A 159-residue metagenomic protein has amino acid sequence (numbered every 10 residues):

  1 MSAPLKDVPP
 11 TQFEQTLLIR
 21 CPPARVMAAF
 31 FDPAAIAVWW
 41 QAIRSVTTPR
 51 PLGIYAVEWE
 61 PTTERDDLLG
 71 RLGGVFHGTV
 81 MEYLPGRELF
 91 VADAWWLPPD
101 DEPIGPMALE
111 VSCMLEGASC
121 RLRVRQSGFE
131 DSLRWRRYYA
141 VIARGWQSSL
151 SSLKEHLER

Functional and structural regions predicted by a protein language model:
M1-E14: Short acidic N-proximal helix/loop "leader" segments that mark the beginning of a domain or an inter-domain linker
D7-P9, L69-G74, D101-G105, E116: A generic structural micro-feature
E14, A34-V75: Short beta-edge strand/loop motif at the mouth of beta-sheet-based domains
Q15-L17, S45, F76-E82, M107-L115: Hydrophobic/aromatic beta-strand elements that line small-molecule binding cavities or substrate pockets in beta-rich
L84-L89: Short, conserved beta-turn/loop elements at beta-strand boundaries and strand-helix junctions
P98-R144: Beta-strand/loop substructures that line and gate deep hydrophobic ligand-binding cavities in soluble
E155-R159: Short, highly charged C-terminal tails/helix-capping segments
